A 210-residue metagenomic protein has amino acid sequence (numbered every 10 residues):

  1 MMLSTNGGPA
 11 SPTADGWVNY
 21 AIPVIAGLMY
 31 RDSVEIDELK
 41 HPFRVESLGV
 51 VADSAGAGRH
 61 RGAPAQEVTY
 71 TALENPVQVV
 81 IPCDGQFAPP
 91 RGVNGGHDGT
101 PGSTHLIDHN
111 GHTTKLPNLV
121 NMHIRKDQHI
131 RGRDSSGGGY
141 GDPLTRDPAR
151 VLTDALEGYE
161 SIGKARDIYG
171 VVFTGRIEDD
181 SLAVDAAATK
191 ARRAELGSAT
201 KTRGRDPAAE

Functional and structural regions predicted by a protein language model:
M1-A209: Glycine/proline-enriched, intrinsically flexible loops and inter-domain linkers
